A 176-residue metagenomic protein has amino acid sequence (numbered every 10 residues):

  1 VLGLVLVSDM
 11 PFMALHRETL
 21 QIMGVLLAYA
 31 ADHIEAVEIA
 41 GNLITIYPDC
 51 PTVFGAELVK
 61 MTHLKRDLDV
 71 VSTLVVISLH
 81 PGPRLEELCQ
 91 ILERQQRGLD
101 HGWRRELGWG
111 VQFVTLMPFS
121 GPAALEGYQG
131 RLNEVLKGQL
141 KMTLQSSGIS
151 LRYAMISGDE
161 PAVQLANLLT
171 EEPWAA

Functional and structural regions predicted by a protein language model:
L2, S8-M23: Regulatory loop-to-helix N-cap segments in sensory/regulatory domains that couple ligand/signal detection
M10-P11, L79-G82, L116-L125, T143-A176: Catalytic strand-loop-helix junctions within cyclic-nucleotide turnover domains
M13, I22-G41: Signal-transmission/dimerization alpha-helices at domain junctions
Q21-V25, Y29, E87, I91 (+2 more regions): Long, highly charged amphipathic alpha-helices
D32, A36, L43-L64, D159-A176: C-di-GMP signaling machinery
T45-L64, R84-I91, G98, A124-Y128: Interdomain coupling helix/linker and adjacent catalytic-core signature of nucleotidyl signaling output domains
E57-L79: Active-site-proximal structural segments of metal-dependent nucleotidyl cyclase/transferase enzymes
C89-A124, E134-L144: Conserved helix-loop-beta segment at the catalytic/binding core of cyclic-nucleotide signaling proteins
